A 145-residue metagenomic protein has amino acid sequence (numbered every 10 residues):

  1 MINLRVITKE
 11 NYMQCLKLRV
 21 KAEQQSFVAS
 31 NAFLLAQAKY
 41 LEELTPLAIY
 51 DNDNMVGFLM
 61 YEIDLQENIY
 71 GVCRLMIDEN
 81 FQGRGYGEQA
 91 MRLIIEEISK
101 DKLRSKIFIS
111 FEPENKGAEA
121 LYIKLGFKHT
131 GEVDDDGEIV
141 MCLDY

Functional and structural regions predicted by a protein language model:
I2-N80, E97, D101, G131-D134: Acetyl-CoA-dependent GNAT
G71, M76, F108-S110, V140: Conserved beta-strand segments that form the floor/walls of ligand-binding pockets within enzyme and binding domains
D78-N80, R84, P113-E114: Active-site acidic-Proline motif in GNAT/NAT acetyltransferases
F81, G85-L93: Conserved acetyl-CoA pyrophosphate-binding loop and the N-cap/start of the following alpha-helix in GNAT-like
E88, P113-T130: Conserved active-site alpha-helix within GNAT-family acetyltransferase domains
I98-S110: Conserved GNAT acetyl-CoA-binding A-motif
F108-E119, D135-E138: Conserved beta-strand-loop-alpha-helix junction that forms the acyl-donor binding cleft
